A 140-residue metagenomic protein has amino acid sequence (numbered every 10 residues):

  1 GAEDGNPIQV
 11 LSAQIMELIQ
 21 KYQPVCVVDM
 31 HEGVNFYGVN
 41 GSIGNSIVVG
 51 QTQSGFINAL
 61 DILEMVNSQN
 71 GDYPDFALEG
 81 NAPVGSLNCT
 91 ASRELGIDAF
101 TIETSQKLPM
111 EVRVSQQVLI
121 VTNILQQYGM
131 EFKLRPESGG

Functional and structural regions predicted by a protein language model:
G1-G140: Structured catalytic-domain cores with a bias toward divalent-metal coordination
